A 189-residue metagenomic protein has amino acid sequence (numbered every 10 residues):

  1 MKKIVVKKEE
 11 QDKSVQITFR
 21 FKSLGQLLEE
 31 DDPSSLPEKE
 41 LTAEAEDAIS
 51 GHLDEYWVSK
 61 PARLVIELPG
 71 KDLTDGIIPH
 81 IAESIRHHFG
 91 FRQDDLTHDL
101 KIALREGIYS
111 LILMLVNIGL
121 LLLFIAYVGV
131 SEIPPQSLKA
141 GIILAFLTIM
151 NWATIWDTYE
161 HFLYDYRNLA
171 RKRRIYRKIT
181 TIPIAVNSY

Functional and structural regions predicted by a protein language model:
M1-E46, H52-L53: N-terminal leader/propeptide segments of preproteins
P37-D99: Cytosol/matrix-facing amphipathic helices and coiled-coil assembly/linker segments of eukaryotic membrane proteins
L96-A126: Transmembrane alpha-helical segments and their cytosolic interface motifs in multi-pass membrane proteins
I112, V116, M150-I155: Residues within alpha-helical transmembrane segments of multi-pass membrane proteins, especially transporters, ion
G129-P134, F162-T181: Juxtamembrane helix-loop transition segments at the membrane interface in multi-pass membrane proteins
I133-W152: Hydrophobic alpha-helical transmembrane segments
I179-Y189: Cytosolic juxtamembrane regulatory segments of multi-pass membrane proteins
